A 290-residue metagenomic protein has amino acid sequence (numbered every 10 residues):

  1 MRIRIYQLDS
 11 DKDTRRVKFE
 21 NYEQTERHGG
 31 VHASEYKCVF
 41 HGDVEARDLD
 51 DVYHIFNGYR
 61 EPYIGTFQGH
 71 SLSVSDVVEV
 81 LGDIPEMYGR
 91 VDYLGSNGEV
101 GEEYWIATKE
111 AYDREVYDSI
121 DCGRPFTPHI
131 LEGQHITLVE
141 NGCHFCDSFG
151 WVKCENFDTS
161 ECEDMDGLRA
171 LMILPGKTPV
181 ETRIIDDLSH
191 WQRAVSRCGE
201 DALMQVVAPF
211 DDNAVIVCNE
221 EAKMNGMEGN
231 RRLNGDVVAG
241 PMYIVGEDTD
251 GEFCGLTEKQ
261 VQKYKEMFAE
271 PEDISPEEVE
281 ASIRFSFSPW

Functional and structural regions predicted by a protein language model:
M1, L72-V74, I130-G133, E163-R169 (+1 more regions): A short, compositionally biased
M1-D50: Extended boundary segments
M1-S10, A107, L168-L174: A short beta-strand micro-motif
R16-E26, Y36, G42, Y88-D92 (+5 more regions): Short amphipathic beta-strand/extended segments with alternating polar/hydrophobic composition
V31-M87, E103-Q134: Short, conserved turn/kink motifs that form compact alpha/beta structural patches or helix kinks used as
S71-G101, H129-F157, G240-E266: Short, compact, well-ordered microdomains
E102, R124, L138, N156-R169: Low-complexity, Pro/Thr/Ser/Gly/Ala-rich linker/spacer regions in secreted, extracellular modular proteins
E163-W290: Short beta-rich binding modules
